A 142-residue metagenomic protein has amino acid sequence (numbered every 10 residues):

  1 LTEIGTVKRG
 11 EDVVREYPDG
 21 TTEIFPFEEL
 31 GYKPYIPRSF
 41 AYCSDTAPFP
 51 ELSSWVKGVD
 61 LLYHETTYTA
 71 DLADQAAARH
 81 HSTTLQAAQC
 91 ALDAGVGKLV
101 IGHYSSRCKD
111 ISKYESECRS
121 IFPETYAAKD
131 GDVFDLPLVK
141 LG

Functional and structural regions predicted by a protein language model:
L1-Y42, T46-W55, L61: Active-site-proximal loop/helix segment associated with metal-binding centers of metalloenzymes
P48-G142: Binuclear metal-ion centers of metallo-dependent hydrolases, dominated by the metallo-beta-lactamase
